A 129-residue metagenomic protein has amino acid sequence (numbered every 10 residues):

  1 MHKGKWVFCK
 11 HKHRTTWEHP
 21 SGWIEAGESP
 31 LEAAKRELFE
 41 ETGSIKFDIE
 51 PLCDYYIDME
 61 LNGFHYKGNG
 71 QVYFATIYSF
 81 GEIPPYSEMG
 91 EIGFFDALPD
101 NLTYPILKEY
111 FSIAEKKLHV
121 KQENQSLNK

Functional and structural regions predicted by a protein language model:
H2-E40: Conserved Nudix-box catalytic region and its N-terminal flanking loop in Nudix hydrolases and closely related
H11, H65-Y66, Y86: Short glycine/proline-enriched turns and hinge-like loops at secondary-structure junctions
W17, Y66, G93: Residues that recognize and position ribonucleotide moieties
P30, K35, C53-M59: Short acidic (Asp/Glu) patches
I45-D54: A short coil-to-beta-strand element that immediately follows conserved catalytic motifs
Y55-E82: Active-site-adjacent beta-strand/loop module that shapes the phosphate/pyrophosphate-binding cleft
V72-F74, I83-K116: NUDIX/MutT-family hydrolases
L118-K129: A short, highly charged, low-complexity intrinsically disordered segment
